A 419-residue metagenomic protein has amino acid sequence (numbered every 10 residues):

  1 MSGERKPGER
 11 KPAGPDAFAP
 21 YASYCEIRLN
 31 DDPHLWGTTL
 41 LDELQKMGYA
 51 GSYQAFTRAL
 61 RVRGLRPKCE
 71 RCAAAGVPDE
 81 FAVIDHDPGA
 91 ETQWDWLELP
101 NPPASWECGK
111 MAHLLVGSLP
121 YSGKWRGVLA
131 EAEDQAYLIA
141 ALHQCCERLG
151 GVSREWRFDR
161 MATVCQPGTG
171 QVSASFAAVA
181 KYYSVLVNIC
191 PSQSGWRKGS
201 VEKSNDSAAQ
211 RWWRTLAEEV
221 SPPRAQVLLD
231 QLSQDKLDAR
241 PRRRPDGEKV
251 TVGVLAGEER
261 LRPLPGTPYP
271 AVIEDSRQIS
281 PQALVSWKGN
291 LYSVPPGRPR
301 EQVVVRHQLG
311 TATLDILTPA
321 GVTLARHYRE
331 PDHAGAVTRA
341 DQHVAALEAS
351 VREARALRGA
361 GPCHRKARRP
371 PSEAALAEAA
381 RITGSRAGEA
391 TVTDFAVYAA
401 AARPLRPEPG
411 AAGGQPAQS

Functional and structural regions predicted by a protein language model:
G3-R5, A59-A75, R211-R214, S233 (+1 more regions): Short, basic alpha-helical nucleic acid-contact segments in DNA-binding proteins and DNA transaction factors
D16-I27, D31, Q45-Q54, R58-W125 (+4 more regions): Mobile-element integrase/transposase regions, centering on the N-terminal DNA-binding/Zn-coordinating module
M111-A112, G127-V152, P331-G335: Active-site beta-loop-alpha junctions of metal-dependent nucleic acid enzymes, especially the RNase H-like/DDE
G151-T169: Acidic/histidine-rich, metal-coordinating catalytic segments
S175, N188-Q210: RNase H-like two-metal-ion nuclease catalytic core shared by retroviral integrases and related mobile-element nucleases
N205-L309: Active-site-proximal acidic segments at structured loop/helix or strand boundaries that coordinate catalytic metals
G310-S419: Protein C-terminal end segments and domain termini
